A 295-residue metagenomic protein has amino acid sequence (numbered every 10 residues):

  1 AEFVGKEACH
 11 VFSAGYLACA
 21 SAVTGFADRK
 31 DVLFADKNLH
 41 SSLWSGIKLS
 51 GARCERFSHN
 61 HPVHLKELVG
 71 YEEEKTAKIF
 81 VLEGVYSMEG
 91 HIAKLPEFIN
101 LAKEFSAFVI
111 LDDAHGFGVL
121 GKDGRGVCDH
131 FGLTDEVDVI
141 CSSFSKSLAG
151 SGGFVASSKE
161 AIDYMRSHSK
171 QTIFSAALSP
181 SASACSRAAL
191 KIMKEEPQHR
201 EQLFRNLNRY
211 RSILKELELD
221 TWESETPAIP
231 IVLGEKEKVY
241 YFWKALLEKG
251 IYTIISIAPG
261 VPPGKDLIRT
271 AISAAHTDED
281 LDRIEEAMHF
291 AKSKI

Functional and structural regions predicted by a protein language model:
A1-S21: Short loop-beta-helix segment that forms the pyridoxal 5′-phosphate
A22-S41: Conserved PLP-anchoring active-site segment centered on the Schiff-base-forming lysine
E55, H59-L111: Active-site phosphate-binding strand-loop segment of PLP-dependent enzymes
S106, G126-F144, D163, S167: Conserved active-site segment immediately N-terminal to the catalytic lysine that forms the internal aldimine
V139-C141, L148-P197: Conserved core segment of the aminotransferase class I/II
E201-Y210, K215-G250, K265, I272-A274: Conserved PLP-binding catalytic core of the aspartate aminotransferase-like
E248-I251, G260-I295: PLP-dependent enzyme catalytic core of the Aspartate aminotransferase-like
